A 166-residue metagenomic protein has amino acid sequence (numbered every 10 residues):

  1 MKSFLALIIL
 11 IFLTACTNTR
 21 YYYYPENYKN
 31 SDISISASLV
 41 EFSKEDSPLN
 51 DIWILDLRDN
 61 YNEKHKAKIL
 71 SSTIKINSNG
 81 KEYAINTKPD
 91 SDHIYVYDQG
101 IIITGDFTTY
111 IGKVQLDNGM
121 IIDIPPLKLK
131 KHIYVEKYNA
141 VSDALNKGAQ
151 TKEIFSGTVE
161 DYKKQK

Functional and structural regions predicted by a protein language model:
M1-T19: Sec-dependent bacterial lipoprotein signal peptides
C16-I33: Bacterial Sec signal peptide processing site at the extreme N-terminus
C16-T17, K68-L70, I103-Y110: A short, compositionally biased
N18, K164-K166: Short, solvent-exposed mixed-charge patches
S38-I74: Short, surface-exposed binding/anchoring microloops in extracellular/periplasmic proteins
Y61, G80-E136: Short, solvent-exposed, Trp/other aromatic-anchored flexible loops in extracytoplasmic proteins
L70-I76, Y97-G100: Short, surface-exposed alpha-helix to beta-strand junction/turn motifs within ectodomains of secreted and cell-envelope
G119-K163: Short beta-strand elements
